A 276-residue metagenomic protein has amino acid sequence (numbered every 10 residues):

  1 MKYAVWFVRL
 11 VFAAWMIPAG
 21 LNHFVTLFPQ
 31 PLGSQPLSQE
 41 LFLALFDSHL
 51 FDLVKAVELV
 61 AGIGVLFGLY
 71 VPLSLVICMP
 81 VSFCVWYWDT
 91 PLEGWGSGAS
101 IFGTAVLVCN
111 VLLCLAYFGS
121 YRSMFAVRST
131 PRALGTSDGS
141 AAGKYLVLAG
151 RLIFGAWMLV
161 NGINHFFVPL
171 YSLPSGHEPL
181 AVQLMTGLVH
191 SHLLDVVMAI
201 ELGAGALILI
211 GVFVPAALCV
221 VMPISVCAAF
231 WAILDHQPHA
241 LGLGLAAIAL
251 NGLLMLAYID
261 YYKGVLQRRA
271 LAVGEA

Functional and structural regions predicted by a protein language model:
M1-L27, D52, L69-L170, D195 (+1 more regions): Extended, low-polarity transmembrane helix blocks
K2-Y3, N22, P31-L32, A44 (+6 more regions): A short linear-motif detector with a strong N-terminal bias
W6, Q39, G62-I63, S97 (+5 more regions): Residues at structural and domain junctions
V25-L45, F167-L188: Membrane-interface interhelical connector segments
Q35-Q39, F67, Y117, E178-A181 (+2 more regions): Alpha-helix initiation/capping motif
P36, E58-L59, P179, E201-G203: A generic alpha-helix surface/boundary motif
F42-V60, M185-A199: Interfacial helix-start motif at the membrane-water boundary
L59-L66, L202-L209: Generic transmembrane alpha-helix motif of multi-pass integral membrane proteins
